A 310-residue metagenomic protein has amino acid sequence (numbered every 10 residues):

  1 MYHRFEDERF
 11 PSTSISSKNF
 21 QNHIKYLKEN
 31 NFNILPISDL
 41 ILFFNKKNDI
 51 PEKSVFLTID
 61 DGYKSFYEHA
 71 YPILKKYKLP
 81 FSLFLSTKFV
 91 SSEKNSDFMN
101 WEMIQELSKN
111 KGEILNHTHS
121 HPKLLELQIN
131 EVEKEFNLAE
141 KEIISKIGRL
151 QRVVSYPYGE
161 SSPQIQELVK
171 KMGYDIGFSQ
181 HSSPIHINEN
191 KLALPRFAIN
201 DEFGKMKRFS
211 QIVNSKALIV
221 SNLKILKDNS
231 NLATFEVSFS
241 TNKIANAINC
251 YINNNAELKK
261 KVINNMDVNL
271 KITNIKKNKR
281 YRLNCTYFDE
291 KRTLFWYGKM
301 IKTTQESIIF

Functional and structural regions predicted by a protein language model:
Y2-S14, N30-N33, K46, I50-V55 (+3 more regions): Metal-dependent polysaccharide deacetylase catalytic core of the NodB/CE4 family, i.e., the active-site-bearing domain
I15-N19: Conserved alpha-helical elements of sugar-nucleotide-dependent glycosyltransferases
F20-L35: Catalytic domains of carbohydrate-active enzymes, especially glycoside hydrolases
L35-F44: A short, well-structured beta->alpha microelement
I59, Y174-S183: Acidic, His- and aromatic-enriched active-site or binding-groove loops in soluble protein domains that engage sugars
I199-S230: Short, compositionally biased P/S/T/A/G/V-rich stretches that sit at domain boundaries
L218-F310: Beta-strand-enriched, solvent-exposed domains that form extended recognition/catalytic surfaces
